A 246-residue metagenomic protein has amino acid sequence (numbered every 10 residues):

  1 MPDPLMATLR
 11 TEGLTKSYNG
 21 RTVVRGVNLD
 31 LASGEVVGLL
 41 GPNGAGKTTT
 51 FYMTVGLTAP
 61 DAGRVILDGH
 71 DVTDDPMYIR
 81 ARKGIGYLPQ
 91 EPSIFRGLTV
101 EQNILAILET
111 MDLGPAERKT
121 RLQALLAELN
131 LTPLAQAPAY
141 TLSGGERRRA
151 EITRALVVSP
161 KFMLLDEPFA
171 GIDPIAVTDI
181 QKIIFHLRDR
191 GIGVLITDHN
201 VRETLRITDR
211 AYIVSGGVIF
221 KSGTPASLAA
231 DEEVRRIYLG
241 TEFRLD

Functional and structural regions predicted by a protein language model:
P2-D246: Glycine-rich phosphate-binding loops of nucleotide-dependent enzymes
